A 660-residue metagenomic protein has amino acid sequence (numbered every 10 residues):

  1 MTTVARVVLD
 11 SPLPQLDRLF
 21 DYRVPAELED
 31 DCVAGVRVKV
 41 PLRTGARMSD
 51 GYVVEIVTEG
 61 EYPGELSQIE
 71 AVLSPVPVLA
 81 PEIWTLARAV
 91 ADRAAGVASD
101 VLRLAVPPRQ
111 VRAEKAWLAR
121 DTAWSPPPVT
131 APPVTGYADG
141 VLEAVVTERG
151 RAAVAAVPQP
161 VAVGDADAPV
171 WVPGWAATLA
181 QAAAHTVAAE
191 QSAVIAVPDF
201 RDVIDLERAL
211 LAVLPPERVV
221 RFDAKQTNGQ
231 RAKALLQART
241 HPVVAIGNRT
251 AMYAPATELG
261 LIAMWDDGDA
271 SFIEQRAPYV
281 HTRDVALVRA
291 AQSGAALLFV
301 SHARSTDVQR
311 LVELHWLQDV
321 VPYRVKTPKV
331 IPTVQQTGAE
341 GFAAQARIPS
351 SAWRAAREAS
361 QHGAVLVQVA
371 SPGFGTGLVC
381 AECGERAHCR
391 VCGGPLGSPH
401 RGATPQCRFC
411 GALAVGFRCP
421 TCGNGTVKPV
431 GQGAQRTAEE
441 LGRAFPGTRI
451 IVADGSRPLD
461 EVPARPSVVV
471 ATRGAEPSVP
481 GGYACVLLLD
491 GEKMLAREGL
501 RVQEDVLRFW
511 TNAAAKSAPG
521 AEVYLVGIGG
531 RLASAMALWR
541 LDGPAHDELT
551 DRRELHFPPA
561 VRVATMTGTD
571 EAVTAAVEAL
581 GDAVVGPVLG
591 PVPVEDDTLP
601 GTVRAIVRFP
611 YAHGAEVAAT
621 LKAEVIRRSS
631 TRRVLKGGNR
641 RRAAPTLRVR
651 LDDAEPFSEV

Functional and structural regions predicted by a protein language model:
M1-P332, E340-F342, E358-S360, L487-L488 (+4 more regions): Accessory, non-ATPase domains that flank or precede helicase/AAA+ motor cores in DNA-metabolism machines
L13, F445-T448, D582-V588: Short secondary-structure junctions
E55-V57, V106, V369-S371, D454 (+3 more regions): A general secondary-structure junction signal
E61, E65, P395, A403 (+3 more regions): Intrinsically disordered, low-complexity regions
V154-A183, Q191-V220, G229-A232, R239-P242 (+3 more regions): Inter-lobe coupling/hinge segments of SF2-like helicase ATPases
E492, G499, L507, N512 (+2 more regions): Long, contiguous binding/interaction regions
